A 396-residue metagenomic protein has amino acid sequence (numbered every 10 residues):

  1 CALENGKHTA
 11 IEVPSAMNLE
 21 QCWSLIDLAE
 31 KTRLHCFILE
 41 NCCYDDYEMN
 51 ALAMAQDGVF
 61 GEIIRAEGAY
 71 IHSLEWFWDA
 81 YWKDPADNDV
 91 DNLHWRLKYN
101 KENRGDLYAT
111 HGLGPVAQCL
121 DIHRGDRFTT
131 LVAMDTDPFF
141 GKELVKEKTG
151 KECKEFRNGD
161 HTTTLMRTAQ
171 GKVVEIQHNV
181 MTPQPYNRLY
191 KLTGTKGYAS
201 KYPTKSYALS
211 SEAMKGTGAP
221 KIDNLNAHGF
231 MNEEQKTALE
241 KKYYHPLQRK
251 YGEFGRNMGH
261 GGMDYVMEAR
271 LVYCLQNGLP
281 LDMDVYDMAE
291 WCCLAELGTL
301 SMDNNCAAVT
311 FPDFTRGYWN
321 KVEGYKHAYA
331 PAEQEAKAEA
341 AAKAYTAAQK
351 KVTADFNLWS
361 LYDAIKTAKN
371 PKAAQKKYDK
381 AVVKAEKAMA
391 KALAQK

Functional and structural regions predicted by a protein language model:
C1-Y44, G58: Beta-strand-loop-alpha-helix segment that lines the small-molecule cofactor/substrate pocket of alpha/beta enzymes
K7, L34-H35, E62-I64, K172-V174: Short, well-ordered coil/turn segments that N-cap beta-strands
L25, A51, L297: Aromatic/hydrophobic pocket-lining residues that form π-stacking "cages" and hydrophobic walls in ligand
H35, C42-F156, L271, N305: Predominantly a Rossmann-like dinucleotide-binding segment in NAD(P)-dependent oxidoreductases
L74-W76, T182-P185: Short glycine/serine/proline-enriched coil/turn segments at secondary-structure junctions
T110-H111, E155-D160, T168-A169, P183-Q184: A short catalytic or substrate-binding loop motif that flags glycine-/basic-rich loops and adjacent residues that bind
A117, P185-T193, S200-P203, S210-K396: C-terminal helical cap and adjacent loop that interface with cofactors, partners, or active-site loops
T164-Q170, G194: Active-site beta-strand termini and strand-to-loop segments that position acidic
